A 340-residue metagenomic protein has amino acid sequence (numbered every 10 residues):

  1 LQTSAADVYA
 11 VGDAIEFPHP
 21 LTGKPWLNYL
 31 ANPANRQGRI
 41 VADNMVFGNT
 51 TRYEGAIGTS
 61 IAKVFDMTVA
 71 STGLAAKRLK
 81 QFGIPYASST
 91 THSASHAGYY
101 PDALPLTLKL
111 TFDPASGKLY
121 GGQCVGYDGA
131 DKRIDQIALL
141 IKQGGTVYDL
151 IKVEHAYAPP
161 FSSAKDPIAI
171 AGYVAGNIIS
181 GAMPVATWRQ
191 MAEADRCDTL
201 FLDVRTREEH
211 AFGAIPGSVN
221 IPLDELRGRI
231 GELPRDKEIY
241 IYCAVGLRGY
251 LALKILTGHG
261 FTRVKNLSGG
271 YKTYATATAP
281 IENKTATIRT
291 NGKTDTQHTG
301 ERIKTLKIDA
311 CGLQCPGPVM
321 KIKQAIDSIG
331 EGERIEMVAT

Functional and structural regions predicted by a protein language model:
T3-A5: Rossmann-fold NAD(P)-binding glycine/threonine-rich loop
A10-V11: A structural signal for the hydrophobic beta-strands that form the central parallel beta-sheet of Rossmann-like
A14-D128, P159-S163, P167-E193, T199: Mid-to-C-terminal Rossmann-like scaffold of FAD/NAD(P)H-dependent oxidoreductases
E16, T206, E225, G312: Short, glycine/acidic-enriched loop or turn micro-motifs at the edges of active sites
K118, P234-E238, S328-I335: Short, surface-exposed connector motifs at secondary-structure boundaries
D128-V147: A short, polar/charged loop-to-alpha-helix boundary motif
Y148-P159, S163-R189, E193-L200, R207-Y240 (+1 more regions): Rhodanese-like catalytic fold shared by cysteine-dependent sulfurtransferases and DSP/PTP-type phosphatases
D295-T340: Domain-level signature for proteins that mediate thiol-based redox and metal-cofactor handling
